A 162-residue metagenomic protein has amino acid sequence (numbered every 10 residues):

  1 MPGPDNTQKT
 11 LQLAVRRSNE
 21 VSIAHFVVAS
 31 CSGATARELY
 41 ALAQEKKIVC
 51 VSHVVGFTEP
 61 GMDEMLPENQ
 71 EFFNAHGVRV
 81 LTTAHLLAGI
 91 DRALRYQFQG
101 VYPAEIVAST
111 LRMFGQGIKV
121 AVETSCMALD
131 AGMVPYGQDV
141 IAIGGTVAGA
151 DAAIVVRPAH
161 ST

Functional and structural regions predicted by a protein language model:
M1-T162: Conserved mixed alpha/beta catalytic, RNA-binding, or beta-rich assembly cores of soluble enzyme, regulatory
